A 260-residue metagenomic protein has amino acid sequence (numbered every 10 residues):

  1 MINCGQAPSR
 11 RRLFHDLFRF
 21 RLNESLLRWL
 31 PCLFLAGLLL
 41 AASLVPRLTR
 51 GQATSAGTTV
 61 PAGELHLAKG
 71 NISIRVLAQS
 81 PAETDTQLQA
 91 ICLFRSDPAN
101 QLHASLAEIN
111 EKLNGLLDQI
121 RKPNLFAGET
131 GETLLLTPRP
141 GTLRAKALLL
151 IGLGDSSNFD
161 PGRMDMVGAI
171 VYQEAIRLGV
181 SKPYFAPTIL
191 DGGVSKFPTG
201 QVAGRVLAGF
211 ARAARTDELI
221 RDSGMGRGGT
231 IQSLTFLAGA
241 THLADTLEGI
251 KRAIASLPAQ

Functional and structural regions predicted by a protein language model:
M1-L27: N-terminal secretory signal peptides that target proteins for export/translocation
Q6, L35, L40-A41, Q52-S55: Residue-level detector of intrinsically disordered, flexible termini and proteolytic processing junctions
R11, H15-L17, P31, A42 (+2 more regions): Low-complexity, intrinsically disordered short peptide segments enriched in small/polar/basic residues
S25, W29-S43: Bacterial N-terminal signal peptides
S43, Q52-Q260: Glycine-/small-residue-enriched capping loops at alpha/beta junctions
